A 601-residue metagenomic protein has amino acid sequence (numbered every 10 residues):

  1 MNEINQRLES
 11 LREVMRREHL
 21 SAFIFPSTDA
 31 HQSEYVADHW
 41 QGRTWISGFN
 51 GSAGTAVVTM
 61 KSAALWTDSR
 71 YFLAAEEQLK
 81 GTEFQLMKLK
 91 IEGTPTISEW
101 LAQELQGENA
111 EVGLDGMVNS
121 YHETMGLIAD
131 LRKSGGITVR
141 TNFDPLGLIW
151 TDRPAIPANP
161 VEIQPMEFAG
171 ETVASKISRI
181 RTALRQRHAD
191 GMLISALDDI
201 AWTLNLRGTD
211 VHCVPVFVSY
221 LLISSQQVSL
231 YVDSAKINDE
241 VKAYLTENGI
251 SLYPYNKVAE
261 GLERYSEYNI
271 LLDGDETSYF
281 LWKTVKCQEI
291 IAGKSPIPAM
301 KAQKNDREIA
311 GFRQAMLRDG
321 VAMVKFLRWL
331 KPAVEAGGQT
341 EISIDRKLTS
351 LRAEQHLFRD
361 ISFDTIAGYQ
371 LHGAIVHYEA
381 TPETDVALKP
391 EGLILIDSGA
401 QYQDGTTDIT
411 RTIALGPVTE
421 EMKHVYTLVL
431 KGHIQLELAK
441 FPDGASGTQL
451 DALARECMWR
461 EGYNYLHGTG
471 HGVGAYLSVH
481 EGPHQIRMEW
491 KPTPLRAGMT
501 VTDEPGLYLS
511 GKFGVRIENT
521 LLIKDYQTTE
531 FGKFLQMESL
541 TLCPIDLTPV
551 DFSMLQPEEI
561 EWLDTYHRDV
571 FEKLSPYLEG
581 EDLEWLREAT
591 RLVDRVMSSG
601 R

Functional and structural regions predicted by a protein language model:
M1-R601: Active-site neighborhoods and metal-handling regions in enzymes and metal-associated proteins
